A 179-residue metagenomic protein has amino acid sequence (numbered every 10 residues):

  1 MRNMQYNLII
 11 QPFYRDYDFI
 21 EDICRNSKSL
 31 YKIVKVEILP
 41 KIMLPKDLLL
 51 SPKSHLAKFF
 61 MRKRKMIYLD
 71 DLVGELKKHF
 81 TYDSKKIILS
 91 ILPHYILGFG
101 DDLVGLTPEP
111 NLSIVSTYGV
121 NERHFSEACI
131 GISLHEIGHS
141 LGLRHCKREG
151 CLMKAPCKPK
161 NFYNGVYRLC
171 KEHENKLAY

Functional and structural regions predicted by a protein language model:
M1-Q5, K176-Y179: Short, Lys/Arg-enriched, disordered terminal segments
N3-D16: Fold-level signature of zinc-dependent metallopeptidase catalytic domains
N3-Q5, K85, E109, Y167: A structure-centric signal for secondary-structure junctions around beta-strands
Y17, E21-I132: Metzincin-family zinc-dependent endopeptidase catalytic domain
L103-A128, L143-Y179: Metalloprotease/metallohydrolase-associated module, dominated by Zn2+-dependent proteases
I132-S140: Catalytic glutamate of the conserved HExxH
